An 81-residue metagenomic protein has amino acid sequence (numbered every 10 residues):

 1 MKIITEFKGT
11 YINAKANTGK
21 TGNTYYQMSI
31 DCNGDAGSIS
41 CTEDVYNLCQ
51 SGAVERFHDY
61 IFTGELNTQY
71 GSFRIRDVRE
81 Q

Functional and structural regions predicted by a protein language model:
K2-E6, Y26, G37, Y60 (+2 more regions): Acidic, two-metal ion nucleic-acid-processing modules in DNA metabolism proteins
K2-G22: Structural detector for short beta-strands of small beta-barrel domains
E6-Y11, F57-L66: OB-fold and OB-like beta-barrel modules that bind single-stranded nucleic acids
A14, N33, N67-Q69: Short coil/turn motifs at secondary-structure junctions
G19-E43: OB-fold (S1/OB) nucleic-acid-binding surfaces
T42-L48, R79-Q81: A short, sequence-level motif marking secondary-structure junctions
V45-T63: Short nucleic-acid-contacting surface segments enriched for D/E, G, S/T with interspersed K/R
E65-Q81: OB-fold/S1-family single-stranded nucleic acid-binding modules
